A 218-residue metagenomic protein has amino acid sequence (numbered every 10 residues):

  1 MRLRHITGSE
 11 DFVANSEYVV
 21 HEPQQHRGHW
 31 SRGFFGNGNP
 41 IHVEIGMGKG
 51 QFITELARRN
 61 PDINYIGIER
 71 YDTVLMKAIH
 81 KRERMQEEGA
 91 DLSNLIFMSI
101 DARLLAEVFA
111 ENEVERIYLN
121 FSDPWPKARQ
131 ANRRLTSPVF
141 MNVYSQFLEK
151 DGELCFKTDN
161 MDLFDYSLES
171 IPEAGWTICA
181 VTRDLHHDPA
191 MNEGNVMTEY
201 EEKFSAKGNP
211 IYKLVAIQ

Functional and structural regions predicted by a protein language model:
M1-V43, Q51-R58: S-adenosyl-L-methionine
G48: Conserved glycine-rich SAM-binding loop
Y71: Conserved SAM/SAH-binding beta-strand->alpha-helix loop
H80-E111: S-adenosyl-L-methionine
E107-R116, F121: A short acidic, Gly/Pro-enriched loop at the edge of an enzyme's catalytic core that lines a small-molecule cofactor
T136-K150: A short glycine-rich, Lys/Arg-flanked "PGG" loop and its adjoining helix->strand segment in the class I
D151-T158: Conserved beta-strand signature within the Rossmann-like core of class I S-adenosyl-L-methionine
S167-E169, A174-Q218: Class I S-adenosyl-L-methionine
